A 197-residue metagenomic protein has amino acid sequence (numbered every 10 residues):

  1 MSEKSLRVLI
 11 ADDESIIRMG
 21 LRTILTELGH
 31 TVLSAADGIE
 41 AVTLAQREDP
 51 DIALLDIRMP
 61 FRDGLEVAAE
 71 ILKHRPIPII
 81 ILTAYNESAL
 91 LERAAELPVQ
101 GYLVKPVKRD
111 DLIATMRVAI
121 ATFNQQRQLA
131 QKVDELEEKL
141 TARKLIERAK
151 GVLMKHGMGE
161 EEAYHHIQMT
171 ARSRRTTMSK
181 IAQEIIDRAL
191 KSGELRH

Functional and structural regions predicted by a protein language model:
S2-I16, L21-L25: Conserved acidic segment of CheY-like receiver
G29-A36, L44: Short hydrophobic/Thr-rich beta-strand motif most characteristic of the beta2 strand and flanking loop of CheY-like
D37-E40, F61-E66: Acidic catalytic/metal-coordinating carboxylates
E48-L54: Active-site beta3 strand of CheY-like receiver
D56, T83: Active-site residues of response regulator receiver
E66, N86-G101: Alpha4 helix (beta4-alpha4-beta5 surface) of REC/receiver domains from two-component response regulators
A89, V107-M116: C-terminal output helix
N124-Q125, Q131-H197: C-terminal output/effector regions of signal-responsive regulators
